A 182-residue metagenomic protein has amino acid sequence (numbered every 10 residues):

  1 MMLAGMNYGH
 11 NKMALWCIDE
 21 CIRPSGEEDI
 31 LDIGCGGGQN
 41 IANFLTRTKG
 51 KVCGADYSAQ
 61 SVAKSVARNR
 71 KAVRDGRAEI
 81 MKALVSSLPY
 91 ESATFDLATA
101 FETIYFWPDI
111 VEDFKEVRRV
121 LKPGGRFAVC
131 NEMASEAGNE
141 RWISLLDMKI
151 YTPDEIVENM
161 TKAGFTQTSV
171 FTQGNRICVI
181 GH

Functional and structural regions predicted by a protein language model:
Y8-E28: Conserved alpha-helix/loop element of class I SAM-dependent methyltransferases that forms part of the SAM/SAH-binding
L31-S87: Class I SAM-dependent methyltransferase SAM/SAH-binding core
S86-L97: A short acidic, Gly/Pro-enriched loop at the edge of an enzyme's catalytic core that lines a small-molecule cofactor
L97-D109: A short SAM/SAH-binding and catalytic strip from SAM-dependent methyltransferases
V111-P123: A short glycine-rich, Lys/Arg-flanked "PGG" loop and its adjoining helix->strand segment in the class I
G125-N131: Conserved beta-strand signature within the Rossmann-like core of class I S-adenosyl-L-methionine
M148-A163: Short alpha-helix
G164-F165, T172-H182: Core SAM-dependent methyltransferase catalytic element
